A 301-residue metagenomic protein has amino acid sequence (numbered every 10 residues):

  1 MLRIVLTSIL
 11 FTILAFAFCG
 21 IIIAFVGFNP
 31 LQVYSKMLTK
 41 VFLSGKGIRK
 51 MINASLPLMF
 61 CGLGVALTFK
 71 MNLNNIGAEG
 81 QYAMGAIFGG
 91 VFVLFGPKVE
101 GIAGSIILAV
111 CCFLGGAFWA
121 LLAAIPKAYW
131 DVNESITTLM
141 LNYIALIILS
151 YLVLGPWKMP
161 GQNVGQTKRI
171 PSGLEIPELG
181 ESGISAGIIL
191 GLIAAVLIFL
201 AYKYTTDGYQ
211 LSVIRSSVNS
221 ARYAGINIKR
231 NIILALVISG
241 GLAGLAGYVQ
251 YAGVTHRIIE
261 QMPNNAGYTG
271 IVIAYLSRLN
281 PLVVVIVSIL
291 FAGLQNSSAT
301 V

Functional and structural regions predicted by a protein language model:
M1-F60, I102, I107: Membrane-interfacial amphipathic/re-entrant helices at transmembrane-helix boundaries
M1-T12, Y129-L141, K229: Alpha-helical transmembrane segments and their helix-start/interface "positive-inside/aromatic belt" motifs in integral
S8-A24, F60-A66, A86-F92, F113-F118 (+5 more regions): Hydrophobic core segments of alpha-helical transmembrane domains in multi-pass membrane transport and ion-translocation
I22-V26, V41-G96, A109, F113-V132 (+1 more regions): Single transmembrane alpha-helix segments in multi-pass membrane proteins
F28-Q32, F69-A86, A128-T137, Q210 (+3 more regions): Short, non-helical or kinked segments that cap or interrupt transmembrane helices
E134-Y204: Transmembrane helix-bundle core of multi-pass membrane transporters and related energy-transducing complexes
E181-R257, P281-L282: Helix-loop-helix "hairpin" substructures at the membrane interface of multi-pass membrane proteins
V237-V301: Transmembrane alpha-helical segments in multi-pass inner-membrane proteins
